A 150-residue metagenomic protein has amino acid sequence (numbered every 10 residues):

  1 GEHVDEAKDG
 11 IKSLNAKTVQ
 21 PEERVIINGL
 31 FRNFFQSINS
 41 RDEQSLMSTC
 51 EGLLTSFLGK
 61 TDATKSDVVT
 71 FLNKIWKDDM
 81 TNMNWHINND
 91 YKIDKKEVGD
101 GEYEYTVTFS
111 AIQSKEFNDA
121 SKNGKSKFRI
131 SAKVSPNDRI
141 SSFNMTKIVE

Functional and structural regions predicted by a protein language model:
G1-D9, S56-K60: Short solvent-exposed coil/turn linkers within tandem alpha-helical repeat scaffolds
E6-S40, S48: Short, low-complexity N-terminal intrinsically disordered segments enriched in polar/charged residues
E23-R24, D79-T81, F117-A120: Intrinsically disordered, low-complexity segments enriched in polar/charged residues with Gly/Pro, especially when
F35-I38, L72-D79, Q113, V134: Hydrophobic, Leu/Ile/Phe/Ala-enriched alpha-helical segments that form helix-helix packing faces
M47-V98: Short solvent-exposed beta->alpha transition segments
D90-E150: Exposed beta-sheet edge and beta->alpha loop/turn motif
